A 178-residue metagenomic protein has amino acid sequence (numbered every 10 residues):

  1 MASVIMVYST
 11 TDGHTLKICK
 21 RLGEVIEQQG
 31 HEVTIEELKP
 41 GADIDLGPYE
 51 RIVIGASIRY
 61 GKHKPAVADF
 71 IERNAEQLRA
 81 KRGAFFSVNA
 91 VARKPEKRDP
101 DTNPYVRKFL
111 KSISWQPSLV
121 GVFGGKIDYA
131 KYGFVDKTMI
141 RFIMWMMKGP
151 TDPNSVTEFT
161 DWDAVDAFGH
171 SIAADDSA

Functional and structural regions predicted by a protein language model:
M1-A2, W115: Short gly/pro-enriched beta-turn/loop segments at secondary-structure junctions
A2-Q29: N-terminal beta1-alpha1 ligand-phosphate binding loop
T11-D12, P40, A90, I127: Short, glycine/serine-rich, charged loops/turns that create anion-binding and catalytic segments at active sites
K17, V25, Q29, T34 (+2 more regions): FMN-binding flavodoxin-like domain, especially the glycine-rich phosphate-binding loop
E37: Short loop/edge segments at beta-strand edges and connector loops that shape dinucleotide/nucleotide cofactor-binding
G41-P48: Short amphipathic alpha-helix with an adjacent loop that forms part of the alpha/beta core around
